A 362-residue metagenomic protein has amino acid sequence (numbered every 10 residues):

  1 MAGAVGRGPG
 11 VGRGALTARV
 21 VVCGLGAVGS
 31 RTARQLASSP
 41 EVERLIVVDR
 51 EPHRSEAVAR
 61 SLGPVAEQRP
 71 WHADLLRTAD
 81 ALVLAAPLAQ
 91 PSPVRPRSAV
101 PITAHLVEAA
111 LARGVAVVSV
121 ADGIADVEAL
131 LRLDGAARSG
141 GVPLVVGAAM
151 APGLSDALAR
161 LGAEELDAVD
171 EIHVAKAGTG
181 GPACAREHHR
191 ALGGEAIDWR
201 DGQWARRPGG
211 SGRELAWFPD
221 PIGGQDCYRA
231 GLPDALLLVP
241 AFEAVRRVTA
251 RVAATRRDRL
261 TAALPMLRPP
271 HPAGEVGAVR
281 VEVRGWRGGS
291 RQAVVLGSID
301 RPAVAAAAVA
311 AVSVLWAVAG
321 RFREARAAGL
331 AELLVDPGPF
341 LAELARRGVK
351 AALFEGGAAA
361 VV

Functional and structural regions predicted by a protein language model:
V20-G26: Conserved N-terminal Rossmann-fold NAD(P)-binding element of oxidoreductases
G29-S30: N-terminal Rossmann-fold NAD(P) dinucleotide-binding loop
L36: Aromatic pocket-lining residues of Rossmann-like dinucleotide-binding sites
R44-A59: NAD(P)-binding Rossmann-fold cofactor-contacting core
L62-A129: NAD(P)H-binding glycine-rich loop region in Rossmannoid oxidoreductase-like domains and their noncatalytic homologs
A121-P143: Rossmann-fold NAD(P)-binding glycine/threonine-rich loop
E164-V294: Active-site-lining helix/loop region of Rossmann-like oxidoreductase modules
D258-V362: C-terminal active-site/capping subdomain that shapes the small-molecule cofactor and substrate pocket of enzyme
